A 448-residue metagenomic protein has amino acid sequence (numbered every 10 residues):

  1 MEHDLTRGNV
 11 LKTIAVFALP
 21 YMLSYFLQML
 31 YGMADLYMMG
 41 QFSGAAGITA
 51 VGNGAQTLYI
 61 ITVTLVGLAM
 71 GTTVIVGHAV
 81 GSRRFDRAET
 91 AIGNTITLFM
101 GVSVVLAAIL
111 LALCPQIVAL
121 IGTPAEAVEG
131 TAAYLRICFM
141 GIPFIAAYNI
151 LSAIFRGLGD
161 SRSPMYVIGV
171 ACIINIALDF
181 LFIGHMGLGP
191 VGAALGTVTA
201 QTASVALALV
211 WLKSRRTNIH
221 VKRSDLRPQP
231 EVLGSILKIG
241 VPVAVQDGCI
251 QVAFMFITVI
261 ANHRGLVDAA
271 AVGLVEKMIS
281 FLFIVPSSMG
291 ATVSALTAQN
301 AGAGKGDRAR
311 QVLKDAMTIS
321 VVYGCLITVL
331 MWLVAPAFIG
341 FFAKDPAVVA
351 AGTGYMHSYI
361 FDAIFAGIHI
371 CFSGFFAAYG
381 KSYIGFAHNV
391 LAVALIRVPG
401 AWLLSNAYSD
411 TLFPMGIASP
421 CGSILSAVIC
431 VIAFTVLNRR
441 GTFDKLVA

Functional and structural regions predicted by a protein language model:
M1-A18, V76-P143, H185-V241, T297-D362 (+1 more regions): Short alpha-helical transmembrane segments in multi-pass integral membrane proteins
L5-F42, Q56-G71, I75, M100-A107 (+6 more regions): N-terminal transmembrane alpha-helices
V16-D35, I137, A171, A200-S204 (+4 more regions): Transmembrane helical elements of multi-pass membrane transporters/channels
Y21, Y25, Y37, V74 (+16 more regions): Transmembrane alpha-helix boundary and packing residues in multipass membrane permease domains and related
F26, L30-T49, V118-A125, L181-L188 (+5 more regions): Helix-terminus/linker motif at the lipid-water interface of multi-pass membrane proteins
S43-Q56, L135, A194, L266-F281 (+2 more regions): Small-residue hotspots at the loop-to-helix junctions and early N-terminal turns of transmembrane alpha-helices
I48-A108, I145-P164, T258, A271-A335 (+1 more regions): Small-residue-rich hydrophobic transmembrane alpha-helices
A69, I137-R156, P164-C172, A193-A208 (+5 more regions): Short runs within selected transmembrane alpha-helices of multi-pass transporters and secretion channels
